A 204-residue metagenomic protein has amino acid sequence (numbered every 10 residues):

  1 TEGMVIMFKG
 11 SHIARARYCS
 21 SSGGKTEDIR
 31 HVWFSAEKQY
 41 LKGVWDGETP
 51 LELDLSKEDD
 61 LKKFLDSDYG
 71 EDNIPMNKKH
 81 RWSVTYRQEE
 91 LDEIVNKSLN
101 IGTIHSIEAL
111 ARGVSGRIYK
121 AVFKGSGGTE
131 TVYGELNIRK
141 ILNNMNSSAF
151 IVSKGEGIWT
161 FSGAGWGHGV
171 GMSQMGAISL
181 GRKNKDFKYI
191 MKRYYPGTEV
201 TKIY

Functional and structural regions predicted by a protein language model:
T1-Y204: Conserved, single-site charged/polar hotspot
